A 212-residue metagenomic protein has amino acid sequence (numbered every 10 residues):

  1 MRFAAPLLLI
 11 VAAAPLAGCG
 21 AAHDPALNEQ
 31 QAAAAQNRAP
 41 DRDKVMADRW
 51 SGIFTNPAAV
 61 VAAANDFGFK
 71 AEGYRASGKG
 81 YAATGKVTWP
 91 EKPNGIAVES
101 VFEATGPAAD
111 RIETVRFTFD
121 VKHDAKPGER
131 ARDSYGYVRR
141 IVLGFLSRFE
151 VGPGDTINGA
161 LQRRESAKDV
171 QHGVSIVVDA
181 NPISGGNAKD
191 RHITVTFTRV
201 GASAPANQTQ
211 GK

Functional and structural regions predicted by a protein language model:
M1-L8: Bacterial N-terminal signal peptides that target proteins for export
C19-A22: Bacterial signal peptide processing site
L27-G52: Post-signal peptide N-terminal segment of mature Sec-exported envelope proteins
A47-G68, Y137-T156: Short, non-transmembrane alpha-helical segments in secretory-pathway proteins
N65-A108, S147-G185: A cross-family detector of function-defining hotspots
S100-Q162: Long, charged/polar, surface-exposed segments that mediate recognition or autoinhibition
D190-K212: Short, low-complexity, Pro/Ser/Thr/Gly-rich segments in the mature regions of secreted, periplasmic
